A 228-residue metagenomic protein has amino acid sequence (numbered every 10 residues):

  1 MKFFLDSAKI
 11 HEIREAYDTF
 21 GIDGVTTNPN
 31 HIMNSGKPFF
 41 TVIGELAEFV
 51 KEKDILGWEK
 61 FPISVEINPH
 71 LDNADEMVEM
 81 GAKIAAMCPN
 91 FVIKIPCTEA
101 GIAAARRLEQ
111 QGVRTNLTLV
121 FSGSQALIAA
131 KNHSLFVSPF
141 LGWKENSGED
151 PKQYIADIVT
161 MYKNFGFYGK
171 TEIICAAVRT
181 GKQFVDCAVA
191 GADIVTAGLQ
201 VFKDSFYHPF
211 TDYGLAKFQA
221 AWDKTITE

Functional and structural regions predicted by a protein language model:
K2-R14, T19-I22, T27-R107, Q111 (+1 more regions): Active-site beta->alpha loop and helix N-cap motifs at the rims of alpha/beta catalytic domains
L5-D6, V65-E66, K94-C97, T118 (+3 more regions): Glycine- and other small-residue-rich loops at beta-strand/loop junctions that grip anionic moieties
H11-T19, E79-M80, A104, S122-N132 (+1 more regions): Catalytic cores of alpha/beta
G24, P29-I32, L119, L135-G148 (+1 more regions): Glycine-rich phosphate-binding active-site loops on the catalytic face of alpha/beta enzymes
N28, I93, A129, C187 (+1 more regions): Conserved, mostly hydrophobic/aromatic
G44-P62, A85-C88, I102-T115, P151-I173 (+1 more regions): Alpha-helix-loop-beta-strand connector modules within alpha/beta enzyme cores
L119-Y154, I158-M161: Histidine/lysine/aspartate-rich catalytic loop segments that bind and position anionic ligands
Y162-E228: C-terminal alpha-helical cap/extension of soluble enzyme domains
